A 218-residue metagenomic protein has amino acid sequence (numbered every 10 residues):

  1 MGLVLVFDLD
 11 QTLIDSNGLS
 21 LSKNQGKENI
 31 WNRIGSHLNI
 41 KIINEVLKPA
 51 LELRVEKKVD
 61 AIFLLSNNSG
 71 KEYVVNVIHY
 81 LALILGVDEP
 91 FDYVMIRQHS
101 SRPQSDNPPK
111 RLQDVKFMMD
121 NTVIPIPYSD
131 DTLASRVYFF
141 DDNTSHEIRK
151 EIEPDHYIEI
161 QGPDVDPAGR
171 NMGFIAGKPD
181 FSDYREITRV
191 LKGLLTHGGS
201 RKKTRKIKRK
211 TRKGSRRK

Functional and structural regions predicted by a protein language model:
G2-D106: Alpha-helical substrate-recognition element adjacent to the catalytic core
L5, I62, H197-K218: Single-pass alpha-helical membrane anchors
K71-R205, R209: C-terminal cap/substrate-recognition subdomain and adjoining C-terminal extension of metal-dependent phosphatase-like
